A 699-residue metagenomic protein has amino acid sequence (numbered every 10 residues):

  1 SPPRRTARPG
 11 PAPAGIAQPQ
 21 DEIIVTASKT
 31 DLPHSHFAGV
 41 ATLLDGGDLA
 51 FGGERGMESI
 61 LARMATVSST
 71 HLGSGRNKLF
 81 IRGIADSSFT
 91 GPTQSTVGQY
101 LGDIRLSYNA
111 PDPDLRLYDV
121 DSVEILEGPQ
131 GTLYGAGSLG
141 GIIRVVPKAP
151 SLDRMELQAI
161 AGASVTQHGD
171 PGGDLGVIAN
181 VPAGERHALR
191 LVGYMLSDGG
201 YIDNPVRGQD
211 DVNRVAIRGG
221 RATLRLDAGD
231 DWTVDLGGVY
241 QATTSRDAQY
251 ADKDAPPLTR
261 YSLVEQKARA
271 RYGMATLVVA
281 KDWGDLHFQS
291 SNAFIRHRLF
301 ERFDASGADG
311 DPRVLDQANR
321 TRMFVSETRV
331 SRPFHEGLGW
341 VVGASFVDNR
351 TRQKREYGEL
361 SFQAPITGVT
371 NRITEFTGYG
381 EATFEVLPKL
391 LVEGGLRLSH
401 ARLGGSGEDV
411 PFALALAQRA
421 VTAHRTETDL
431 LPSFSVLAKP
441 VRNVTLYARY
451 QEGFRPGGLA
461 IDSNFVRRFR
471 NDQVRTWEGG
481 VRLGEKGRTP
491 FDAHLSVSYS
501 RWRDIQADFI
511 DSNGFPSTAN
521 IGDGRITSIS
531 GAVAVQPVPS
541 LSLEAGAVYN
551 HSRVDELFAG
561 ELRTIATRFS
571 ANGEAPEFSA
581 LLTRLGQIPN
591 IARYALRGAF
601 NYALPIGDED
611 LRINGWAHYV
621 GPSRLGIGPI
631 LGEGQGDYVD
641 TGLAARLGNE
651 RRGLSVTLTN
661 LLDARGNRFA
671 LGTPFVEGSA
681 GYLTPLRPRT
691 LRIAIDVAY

Functional and structural regions predicted by a protein language model:
P13-I16, I23-G39, L43-S74, S87-P92 (+7 more regions): N-terminal plug
Q94-T96, Y108, Y118-E124, T132-D203 (+6 more regions): Outer-membrane beta-barrel translocator/receptor signature
D153-V264, H297-D311, A401-L403: Periplasmic-side early beta-strands and strand-to-turn transitions of outer-membrane beta-barrels
G176, V278-S306, K439, T445-G453 (+2 more regions): Membrane-embedded beta-barrel scaffold of Gram-negative outer-membrane proteins
G200-N213, A248-L263, R302-V314, E356-T367 (+6 more regions): Solvent-exposed loop segments that connect transmembrane elements
L224-G229, V239, V330-P333, S345 (+2 more regions): Structural signature of Gram-negative outer-membrane beta-barrels, strongest in the C-terminal barrel of TonB-dependent
V392, H400-A401, Y499-R501, N520-I627 (+1 more regions): Gram-negative outer-membrane beta-barrel transporters
L543, H618-G626, R646-Y699: C-terminal beta-signal and adjacent terminal beta-strands/loops of Gram-negative outer-membrane beta-barrel proteins
